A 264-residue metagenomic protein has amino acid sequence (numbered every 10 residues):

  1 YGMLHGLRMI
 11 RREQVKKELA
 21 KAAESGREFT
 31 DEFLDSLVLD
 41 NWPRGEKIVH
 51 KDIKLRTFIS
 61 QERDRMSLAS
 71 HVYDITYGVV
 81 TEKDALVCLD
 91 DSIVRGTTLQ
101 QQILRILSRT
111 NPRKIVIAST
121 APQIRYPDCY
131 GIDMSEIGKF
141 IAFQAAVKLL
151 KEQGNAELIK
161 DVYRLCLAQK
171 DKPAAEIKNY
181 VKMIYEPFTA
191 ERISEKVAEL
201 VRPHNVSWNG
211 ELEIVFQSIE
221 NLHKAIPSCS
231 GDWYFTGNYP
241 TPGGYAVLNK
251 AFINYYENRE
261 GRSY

Functional and structural regions predicted by a protein language model:
Y1-Y264: PRPP-associated nucleotide enzymes
